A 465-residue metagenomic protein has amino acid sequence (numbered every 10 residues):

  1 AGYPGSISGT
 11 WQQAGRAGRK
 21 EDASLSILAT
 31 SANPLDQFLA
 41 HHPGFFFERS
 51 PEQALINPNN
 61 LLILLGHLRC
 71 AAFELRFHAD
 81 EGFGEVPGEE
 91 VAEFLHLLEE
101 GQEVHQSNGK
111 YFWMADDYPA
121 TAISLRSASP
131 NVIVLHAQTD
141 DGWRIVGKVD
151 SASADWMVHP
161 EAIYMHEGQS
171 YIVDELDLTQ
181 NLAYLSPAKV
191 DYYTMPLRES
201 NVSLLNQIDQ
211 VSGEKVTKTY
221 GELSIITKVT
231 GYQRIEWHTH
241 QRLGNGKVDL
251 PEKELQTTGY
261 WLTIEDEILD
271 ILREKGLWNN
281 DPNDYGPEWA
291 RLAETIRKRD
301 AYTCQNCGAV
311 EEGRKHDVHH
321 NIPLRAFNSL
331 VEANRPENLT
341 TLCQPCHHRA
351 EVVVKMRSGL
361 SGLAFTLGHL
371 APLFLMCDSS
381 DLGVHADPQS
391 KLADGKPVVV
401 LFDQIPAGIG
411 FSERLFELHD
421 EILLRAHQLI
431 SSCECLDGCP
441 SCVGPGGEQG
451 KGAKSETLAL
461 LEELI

Functional and structural regions predicted by a protein language model:
Y3-N57: Conserved segment of the helicase C-terminal RecA-like domain
T30, A72, R76-V158, A162-E167 (+2 more regions): Extended, highly charged accessory segments
K275-T295, A301, N306-K315, H348-V352: A boundary/linker detector
P282-L292, N321-S329, D420-A426: Short Cys/His-rich Zn2+-coordinating modules
R297-Y302, R335-L339, C435: Short metal-coordination and nucleic-acid-contact micro-motifs, chiefly zinc-binding Cys/His arrays
T303, D317, L342, G438-S441: The −1 position to Zn-ligating cysteines in a subset of zinc-ribbon hairpins
G308, Q344-H347, V443-G446: Cys/His-coordinated zinc-binding microdomains
G308-L342: Histidine-centered nuclease catalytic patch
